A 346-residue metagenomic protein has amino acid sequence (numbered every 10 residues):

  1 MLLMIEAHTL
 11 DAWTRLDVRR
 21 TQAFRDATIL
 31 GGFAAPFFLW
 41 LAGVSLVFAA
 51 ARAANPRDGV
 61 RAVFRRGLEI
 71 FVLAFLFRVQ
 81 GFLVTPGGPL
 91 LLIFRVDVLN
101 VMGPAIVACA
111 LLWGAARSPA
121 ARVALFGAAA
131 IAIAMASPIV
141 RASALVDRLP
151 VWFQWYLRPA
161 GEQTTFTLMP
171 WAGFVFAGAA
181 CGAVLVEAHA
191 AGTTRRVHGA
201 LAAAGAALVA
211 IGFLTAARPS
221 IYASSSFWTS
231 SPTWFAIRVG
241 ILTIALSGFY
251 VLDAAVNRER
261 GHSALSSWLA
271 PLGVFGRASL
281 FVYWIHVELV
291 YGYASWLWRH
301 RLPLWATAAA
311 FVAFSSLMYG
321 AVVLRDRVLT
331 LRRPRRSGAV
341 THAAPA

Functional and structural regions predicted by a protein language model:
M1-A346: Alpha-helical transmembrane segments and their immediate juxtamembrane cytosolic regions
